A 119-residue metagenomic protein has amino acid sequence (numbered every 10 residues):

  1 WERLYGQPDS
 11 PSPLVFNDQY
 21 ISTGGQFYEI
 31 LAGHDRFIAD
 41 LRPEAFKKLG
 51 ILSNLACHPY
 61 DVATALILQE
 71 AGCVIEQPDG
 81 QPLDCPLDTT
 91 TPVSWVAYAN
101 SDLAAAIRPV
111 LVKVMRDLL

Functional and structural regions predicted by a protein language model:
W1-L119: An extended, acidic
